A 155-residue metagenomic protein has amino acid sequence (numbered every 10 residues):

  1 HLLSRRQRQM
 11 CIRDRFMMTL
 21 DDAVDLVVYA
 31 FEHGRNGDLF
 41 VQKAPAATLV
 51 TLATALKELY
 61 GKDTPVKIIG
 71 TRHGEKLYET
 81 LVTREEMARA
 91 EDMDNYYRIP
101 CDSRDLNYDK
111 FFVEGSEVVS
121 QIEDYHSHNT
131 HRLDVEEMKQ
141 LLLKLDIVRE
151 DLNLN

Functional and structural regions predicted by a protein language model:
H1-I12: Single conserved hydrophobic/aromatic residue that forms the stacking wall/gate of nucleotide- or nucleobase-binding
R6, E32-N36, E117-Q121: Short acidic (Asp/Glu) and glycine-rich catalytic loops that position anionic groups and cofactors
R13-M17, Q42, H128-H131: Hydrophobic alpha-helical scaffolding
R13-V28, T48-A55: Substrate-positioning beta->alpha
V24-V27, F31, V113, E117: Amphipathic, alpha-helical segments enriched in basic
H33-R98, D105, Q140-K144, R149-L154: Mid/C-terminal beta-alpha module of Rossmann-like enzyme folds, strongest in SDR-family dehydrogenases/epimerases
D92-L145: Glycine-rich phosphate/pyrophosphate-binding loop and adjacent beta-alpha nucleotide/cofactor-binding cores
